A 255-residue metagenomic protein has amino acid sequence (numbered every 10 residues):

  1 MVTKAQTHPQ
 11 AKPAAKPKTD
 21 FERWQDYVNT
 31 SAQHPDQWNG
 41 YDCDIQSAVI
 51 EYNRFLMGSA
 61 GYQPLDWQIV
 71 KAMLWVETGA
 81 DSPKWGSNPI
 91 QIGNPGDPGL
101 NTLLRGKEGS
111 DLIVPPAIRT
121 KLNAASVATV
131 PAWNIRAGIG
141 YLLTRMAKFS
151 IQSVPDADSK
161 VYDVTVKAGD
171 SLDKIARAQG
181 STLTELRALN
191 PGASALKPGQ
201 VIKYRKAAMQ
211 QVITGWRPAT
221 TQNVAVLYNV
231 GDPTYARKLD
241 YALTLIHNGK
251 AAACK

Functional and structural regions predicted by a protein language model:
V2-I45, V49, M57, G61-P64 (+2 more regions): Peptidoglycan-targeting cell-wall enzymes and recognition modules
V49, A176, R187: The alpha-helix within a helix-turn-helix
E77-D81, G96-G99, T144-R145, S171-L172 (+3 more regions): Solvent-exposed loop/turn segments at secondary-structure junctions within structured extracellular/periplasmic domains
T144-D158, E185, M209-T220, G249-C254: Substrate-binding/catalytic groove segments of enzymes that remodel or degrade extracellular structural polymers
D156-T182, Q200-T214, A219: Primarily a LysM-type cell-wall glycan-binding module
I175, I213, N223-L227, G231-K255: Low-complexity, Gly/Ser/Thr/Pro-rich intrinsically disordered linker/tail segments
R187-K197: Short acidic beta-strand-loop surface patches of small beta-rich interaction domains
